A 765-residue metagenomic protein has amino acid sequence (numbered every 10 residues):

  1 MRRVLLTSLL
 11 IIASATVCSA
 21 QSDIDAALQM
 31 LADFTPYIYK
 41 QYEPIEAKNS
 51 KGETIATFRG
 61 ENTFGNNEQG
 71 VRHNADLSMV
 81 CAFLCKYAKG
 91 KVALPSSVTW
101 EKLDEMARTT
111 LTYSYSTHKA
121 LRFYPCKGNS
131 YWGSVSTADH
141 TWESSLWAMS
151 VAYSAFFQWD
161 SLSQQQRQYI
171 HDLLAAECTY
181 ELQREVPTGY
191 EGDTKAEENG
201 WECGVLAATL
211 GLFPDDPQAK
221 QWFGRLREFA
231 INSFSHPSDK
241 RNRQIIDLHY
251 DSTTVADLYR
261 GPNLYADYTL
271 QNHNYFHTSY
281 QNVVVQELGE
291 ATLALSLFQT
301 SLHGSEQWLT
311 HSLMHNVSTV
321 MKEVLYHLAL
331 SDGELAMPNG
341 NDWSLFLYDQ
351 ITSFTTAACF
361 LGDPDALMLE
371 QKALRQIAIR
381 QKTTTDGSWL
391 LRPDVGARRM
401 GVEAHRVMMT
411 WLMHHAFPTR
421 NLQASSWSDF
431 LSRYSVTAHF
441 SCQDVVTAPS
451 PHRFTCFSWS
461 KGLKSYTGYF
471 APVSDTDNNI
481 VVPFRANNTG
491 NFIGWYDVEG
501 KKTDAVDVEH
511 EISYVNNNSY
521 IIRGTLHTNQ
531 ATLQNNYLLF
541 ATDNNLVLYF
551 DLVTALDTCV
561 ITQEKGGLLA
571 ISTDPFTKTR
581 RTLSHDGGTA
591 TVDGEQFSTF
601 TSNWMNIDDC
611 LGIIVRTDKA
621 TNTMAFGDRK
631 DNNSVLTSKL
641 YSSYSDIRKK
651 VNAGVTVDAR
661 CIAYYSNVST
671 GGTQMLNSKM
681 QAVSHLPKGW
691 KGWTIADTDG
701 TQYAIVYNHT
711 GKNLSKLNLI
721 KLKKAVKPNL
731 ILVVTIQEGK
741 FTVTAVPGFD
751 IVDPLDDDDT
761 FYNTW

Functional and structural regions predicted by a protein language model:
M1-Q21: Bacterial Sec-dependent N-terminal signal peptides
Q21-G128, K240-Q244: Low-complexity, Ser/Thr/Pro/Gly-enriched N-terminal "stalk/linker" regions
T63-F64, L77, V151, L206 (+8 more regions): Generic structural hydrophobic/aromatic packing signal, biased to beta-strands
R72, K119-R122, N129, S134-F156 (+1 more regions): Extracellular polysaccharide-recognition and catalytic grooves
W159: Phosphate-binding/catalytic loops
V284, L297-F298, L302-L309, L330-G692 (+3 more regions): Extended polysaccharide-engagement surfaces of secreted carbohydrate-active enzymes
N652-Y665, S669-G672, K727-W765: C-terminal beta-strand-rich structural cap/linker in extracellular carbohydrate-active enzymes
N713-A725: Beta-strand-rich binding/interaction modules
